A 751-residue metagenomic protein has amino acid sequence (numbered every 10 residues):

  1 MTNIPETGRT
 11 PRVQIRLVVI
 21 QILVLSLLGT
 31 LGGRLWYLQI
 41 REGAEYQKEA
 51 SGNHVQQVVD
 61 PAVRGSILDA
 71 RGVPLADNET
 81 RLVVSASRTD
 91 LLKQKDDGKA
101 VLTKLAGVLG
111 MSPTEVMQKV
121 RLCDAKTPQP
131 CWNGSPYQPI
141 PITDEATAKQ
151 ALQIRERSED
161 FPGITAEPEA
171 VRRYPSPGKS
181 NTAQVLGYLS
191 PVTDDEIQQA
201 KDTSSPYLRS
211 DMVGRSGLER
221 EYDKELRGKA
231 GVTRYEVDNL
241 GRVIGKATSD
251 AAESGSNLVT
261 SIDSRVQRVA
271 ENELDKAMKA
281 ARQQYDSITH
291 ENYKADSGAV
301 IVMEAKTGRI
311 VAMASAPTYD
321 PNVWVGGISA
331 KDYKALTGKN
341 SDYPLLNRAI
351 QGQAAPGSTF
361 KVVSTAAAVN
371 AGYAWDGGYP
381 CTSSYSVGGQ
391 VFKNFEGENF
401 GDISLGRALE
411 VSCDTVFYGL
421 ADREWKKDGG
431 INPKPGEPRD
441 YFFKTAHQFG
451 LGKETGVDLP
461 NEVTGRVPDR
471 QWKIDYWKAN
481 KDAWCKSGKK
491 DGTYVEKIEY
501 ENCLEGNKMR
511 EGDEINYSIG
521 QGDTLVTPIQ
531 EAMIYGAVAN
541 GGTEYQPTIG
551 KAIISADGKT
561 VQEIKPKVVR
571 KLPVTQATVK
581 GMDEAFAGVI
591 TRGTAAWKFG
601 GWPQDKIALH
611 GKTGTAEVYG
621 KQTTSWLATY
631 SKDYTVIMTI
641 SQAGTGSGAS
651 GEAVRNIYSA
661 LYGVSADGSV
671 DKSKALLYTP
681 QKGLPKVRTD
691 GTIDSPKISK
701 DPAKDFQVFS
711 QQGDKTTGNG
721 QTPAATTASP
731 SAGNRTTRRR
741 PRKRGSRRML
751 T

Functional and structural regions predicted by a protein language model:
M1-R220, K224-A251, A280, S287-A299 (+10 more regions): Membrane-proximal periplasmic segments of bacterial cell-envelope enzymes, especially penicillin-binding proteins
A70, K104-S112, R157-E167, Y188-V192 (+18 more regions): Structured segments of extracytoplasmic/periplasmic soluble domains in secreted or envelope-associated proteins
L82, K99-G107, L152, E156 (+21 more regions): Solvent-exposed, polar/charged alpha-helical surfaces in well-ordered, non-transmembrane soluble domains, broadly
E115-P128, V171, D286-K306, T382 (+4 more regions): Acidic/histidine-enriched alpha-helical segments
C123-G134, R282-K294, K331-L346, P468-I474 (+4 more regions): Surface-exposed intrinsically disordered loops and tails
V237-G245, S249, G298, A305-T359 (+3 more regions): Beta-lactam-recognizing serine transpeptidase/beta-lactamase-like catalytic domain environment
R268-G298, T318-N322: Beta-lactamase-like hydrolase cores
T560-K567, G651, R655-G733: Short, gly/Ser/Thr-rich active-site loops of penicillin-recognizing serine hydrolases
